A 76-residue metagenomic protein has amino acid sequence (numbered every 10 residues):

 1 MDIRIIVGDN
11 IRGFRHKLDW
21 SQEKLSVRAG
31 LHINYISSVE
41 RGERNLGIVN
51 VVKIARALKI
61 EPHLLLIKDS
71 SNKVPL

Functional and structural regions predicted by a protein language model:
D9-R28, K53: Short basic helix-loop element that most often maps to the first helix and adjoining turn of HTH DNA-binding modules
I11, L25-S26, I36-V39, L65: Conserved hydrophobic/aromatic packing and binding residues within compact polymer-binding modules
G30-R44: Recognition helix of helix-turn-helix/homeodomain-like DNA-binding domains that insert into the DNA major groove
E40, N50, L58: DNA major-groove recognition helix of helix-turn-helix
E43-K53, N72: Short, basic-rich loop-to-helix N-cap that marks the start of a DNA-contacting helix
I48-V49, I60-L64: Short, Lys/Arg-enriched C-terminal cap helix and immediately downstream tail that follows
R56, L64-L76: Short, charged recognition helix plus adjacent turn of helix-turn-helix-like nucleic-acid-binding domains
